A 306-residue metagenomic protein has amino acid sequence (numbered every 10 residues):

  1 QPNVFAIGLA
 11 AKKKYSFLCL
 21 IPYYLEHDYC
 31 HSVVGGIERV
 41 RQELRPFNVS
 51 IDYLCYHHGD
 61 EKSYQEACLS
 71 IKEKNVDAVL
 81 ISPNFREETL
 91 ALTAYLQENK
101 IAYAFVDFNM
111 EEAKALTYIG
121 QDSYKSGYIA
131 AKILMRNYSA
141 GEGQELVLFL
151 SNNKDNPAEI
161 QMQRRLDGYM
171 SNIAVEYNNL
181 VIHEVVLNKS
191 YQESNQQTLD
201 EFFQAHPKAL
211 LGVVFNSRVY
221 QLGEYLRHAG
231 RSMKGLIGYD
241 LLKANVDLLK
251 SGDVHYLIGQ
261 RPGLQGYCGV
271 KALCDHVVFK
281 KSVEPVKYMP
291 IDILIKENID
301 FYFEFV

Functional and structural regions predicted by a protein language model:
P2-H27: N-terminal helix-turn-helix/winged-helix DNA-binding helices and compositionally similar short basic alpha-helical
P22-S32, D52-S63, G120-Y128, L150-G168 (+4 more regions): Hinge/beta->alpha junction and helix N-cap segments in small-molecule ligand-binding domains
E38-I51: Signal peptide-proximal N-terminal region of secreted/periplasmic/extracellular or secretory-lumen proteins
V76, G143, P207-A209, V254: Short, high-confidence coil segments that cap the C-terminus of an alpha-helix and link into the following beta-strand
A78-Q97, H183-V246: Hydrophobic alpha-helical
E88-K125, L242-S251: Flexible loop/hinge segments that line or gate small-molecule binding clefts
Y118-L146, Q196, N245, Q260-V278: Hydrophobic alpha-helical segments within soluble ligand-binding/sensing domains
P157-A158, I173, R261-V306: Hinge/cleft segment of the Venus flytrap/periplasmic-binding protein
